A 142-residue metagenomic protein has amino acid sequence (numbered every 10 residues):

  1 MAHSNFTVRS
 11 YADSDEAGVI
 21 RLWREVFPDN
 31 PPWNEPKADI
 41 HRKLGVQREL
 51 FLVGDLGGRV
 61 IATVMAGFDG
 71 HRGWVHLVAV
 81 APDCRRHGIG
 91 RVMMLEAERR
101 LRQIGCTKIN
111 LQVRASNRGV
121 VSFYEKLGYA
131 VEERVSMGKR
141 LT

Functional and structural regions predicted by a protein language model:
H3-F6, S10-L77, A81, M94-E96 (+4 more regions): Acetyl-CoA-dependent GNAT
T7-S10, K108-L111, A115: Short, charged low-complexity linear motifs
P28-D29, R85-R86, K108-I109: A generic structural signal for short
W74-L77, Q112, F123: Residue-level recognition of specific faces of alpha-helices
P82, L111-V120, G138-T142: Conserved beta-strand-loop-alpha-helix junction that forms the acyl-donor binding cleft
H87, R91-L95, Q103, T107 (+1 more regions): Conserved active-site alpha-helix within GNAT-family acetyltransferase domains
